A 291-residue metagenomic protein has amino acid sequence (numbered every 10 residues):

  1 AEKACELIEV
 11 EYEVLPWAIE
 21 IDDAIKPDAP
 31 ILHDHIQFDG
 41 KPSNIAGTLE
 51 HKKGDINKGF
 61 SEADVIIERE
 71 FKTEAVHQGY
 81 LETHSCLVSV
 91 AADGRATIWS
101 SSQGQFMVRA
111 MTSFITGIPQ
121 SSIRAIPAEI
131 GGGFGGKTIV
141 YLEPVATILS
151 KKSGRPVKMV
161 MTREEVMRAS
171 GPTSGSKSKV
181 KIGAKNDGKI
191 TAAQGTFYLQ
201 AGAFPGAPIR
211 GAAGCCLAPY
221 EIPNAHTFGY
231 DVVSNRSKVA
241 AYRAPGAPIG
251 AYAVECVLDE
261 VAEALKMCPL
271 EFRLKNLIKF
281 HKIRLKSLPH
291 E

Functional and structural regions predicted by a protein language model:
A1-E291: Structural alpha/beta core scaffold segments of enzyme domains
